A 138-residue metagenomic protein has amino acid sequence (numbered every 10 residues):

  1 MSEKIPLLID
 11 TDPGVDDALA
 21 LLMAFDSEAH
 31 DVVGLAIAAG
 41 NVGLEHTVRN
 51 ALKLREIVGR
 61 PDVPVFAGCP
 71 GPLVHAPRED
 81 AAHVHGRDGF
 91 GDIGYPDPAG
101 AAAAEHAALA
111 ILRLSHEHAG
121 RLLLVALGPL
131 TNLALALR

Functional and structural regions predicted by a protein language model:
M1-R138: N-terminal acidic, glycine/proline-rich low-complexity segments
